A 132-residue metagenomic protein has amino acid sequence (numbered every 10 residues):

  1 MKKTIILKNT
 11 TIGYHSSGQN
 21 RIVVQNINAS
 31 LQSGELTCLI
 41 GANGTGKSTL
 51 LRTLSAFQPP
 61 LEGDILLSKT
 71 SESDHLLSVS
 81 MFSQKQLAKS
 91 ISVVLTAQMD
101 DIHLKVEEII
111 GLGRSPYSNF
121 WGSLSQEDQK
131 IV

Functional and structural regions predicted by a protein language model:
C38, K85-T96, H103, E107-G111: ABC nucleotide-binding domain signature
I40-A42: The feature captures the beta-strand-to-loop junction immediately N-terminal to the Walker
S48-T49: Conserved Walker
S55: Helix-to-loop junction immediately C-terminal to a conserved catalytic motif
D64-Q86: ABC ATPase NBD Q-loop/coupling interface
D100-V132: ABC-family P-loop ATPase nucleotide-binding domains
